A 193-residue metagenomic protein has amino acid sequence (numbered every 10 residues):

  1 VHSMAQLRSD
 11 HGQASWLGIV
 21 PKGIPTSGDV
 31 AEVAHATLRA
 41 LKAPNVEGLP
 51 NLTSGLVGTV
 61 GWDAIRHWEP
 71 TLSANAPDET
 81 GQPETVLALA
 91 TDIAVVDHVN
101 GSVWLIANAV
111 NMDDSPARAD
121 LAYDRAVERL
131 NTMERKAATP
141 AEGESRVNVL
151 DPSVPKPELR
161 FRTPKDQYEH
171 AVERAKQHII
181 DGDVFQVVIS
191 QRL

Functional and structural regions predicted by a protein language model:
V1-S27, G61-L193: Extended accessory regions or peripheral subdomains of proteins
V30-V46, P70-G81: Short acidic (Asp/Glu) patches
H35-L49, K165-Q177: Short, hydrophobic/aliphatic alpha-helical segments
K42-P50, P140-V147: Short, flexible active-site-proximal loops enriched in glycine and acidic residues
G55: Catalytic beta-strand/loop module used to bind and position nucleotide/cofactor moieties in cofactor-attachment
